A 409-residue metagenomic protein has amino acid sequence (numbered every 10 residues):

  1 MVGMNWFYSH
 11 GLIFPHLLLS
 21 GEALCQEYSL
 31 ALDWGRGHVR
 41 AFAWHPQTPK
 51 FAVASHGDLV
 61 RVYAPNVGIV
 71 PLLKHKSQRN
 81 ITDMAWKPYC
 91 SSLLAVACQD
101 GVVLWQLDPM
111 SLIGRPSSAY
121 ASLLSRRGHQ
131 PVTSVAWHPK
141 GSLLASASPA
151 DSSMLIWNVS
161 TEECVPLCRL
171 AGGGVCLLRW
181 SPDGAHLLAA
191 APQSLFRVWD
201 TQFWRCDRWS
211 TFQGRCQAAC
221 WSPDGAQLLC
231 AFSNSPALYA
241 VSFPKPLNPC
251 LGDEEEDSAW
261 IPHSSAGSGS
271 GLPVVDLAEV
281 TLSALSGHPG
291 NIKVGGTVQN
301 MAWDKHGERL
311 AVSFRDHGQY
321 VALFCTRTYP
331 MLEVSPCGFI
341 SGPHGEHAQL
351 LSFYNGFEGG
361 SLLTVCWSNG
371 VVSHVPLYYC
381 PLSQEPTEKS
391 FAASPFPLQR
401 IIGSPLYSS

Functional and structural regions predicted by a protein language model:
M1-S409: WD40-repeat beta-propeller superdomains and closely related acidic/aromatic-rich repeat-like regions
